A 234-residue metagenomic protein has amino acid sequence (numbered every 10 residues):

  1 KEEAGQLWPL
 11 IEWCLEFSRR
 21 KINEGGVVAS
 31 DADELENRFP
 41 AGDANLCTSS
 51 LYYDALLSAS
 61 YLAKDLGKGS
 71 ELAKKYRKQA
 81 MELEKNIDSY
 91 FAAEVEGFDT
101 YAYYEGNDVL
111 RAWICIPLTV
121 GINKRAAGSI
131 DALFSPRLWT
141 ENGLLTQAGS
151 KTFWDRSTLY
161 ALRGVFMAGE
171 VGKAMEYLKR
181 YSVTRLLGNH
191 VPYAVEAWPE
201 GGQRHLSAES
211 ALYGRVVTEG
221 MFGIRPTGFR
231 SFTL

Functional and structural regions predicted by a protein language model:
G5-E16, E36-N37, D43-K74, K78-M81 (+1 more regions): Active-site core of glycosidic bond-cleaving carbohydrate-active enzymes
S18-R20: Glycan-recognition/cleft segments
I22-V27, Q79, N86-V95: Glycan-recognition and catalytic cores of secretory/periplasmic carbohydrate-active enzymes
G26-V27, A32-N37: A short, charged helix-loop
G228-L234: Surface beta-strand/loop "capping" patches
